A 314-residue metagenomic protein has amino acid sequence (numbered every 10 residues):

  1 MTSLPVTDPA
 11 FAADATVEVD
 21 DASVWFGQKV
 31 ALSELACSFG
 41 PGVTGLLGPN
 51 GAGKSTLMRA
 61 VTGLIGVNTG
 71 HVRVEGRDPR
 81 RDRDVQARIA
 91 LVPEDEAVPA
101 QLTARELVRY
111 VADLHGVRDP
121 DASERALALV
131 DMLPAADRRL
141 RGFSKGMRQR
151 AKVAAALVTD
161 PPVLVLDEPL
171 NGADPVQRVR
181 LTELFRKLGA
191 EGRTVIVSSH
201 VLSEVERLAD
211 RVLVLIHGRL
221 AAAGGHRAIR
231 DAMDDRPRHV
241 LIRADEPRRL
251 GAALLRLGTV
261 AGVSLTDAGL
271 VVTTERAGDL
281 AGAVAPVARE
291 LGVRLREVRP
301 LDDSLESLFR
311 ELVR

Functional and structural regions predicted by a protein language model:
M1-S23, R314: ABC-family P-loop ATPase nucleotide-binding domain
T2-P9, R125, G225-D231: Short, flexible cytosolic linker that couples an ABC transmembrane/permease module to its adjacent nucleotide-binding
T2-T7, R276-R314: C-terminal coupling/interaction segments
D14-H217, A222: ABC transporter nucleotide-binding domains
C37, G262-L265, V298-P300: Hydrophobic/anchoring residues in structured secondary elements
R80, R118, S203, R248-R249 (+2 more regions): Short alpha-helical
R125, L140, D267-A268, L301: Residue-level "edge-of-site" marker
T182-T274: ABC transporter nucleotide-binding domain
